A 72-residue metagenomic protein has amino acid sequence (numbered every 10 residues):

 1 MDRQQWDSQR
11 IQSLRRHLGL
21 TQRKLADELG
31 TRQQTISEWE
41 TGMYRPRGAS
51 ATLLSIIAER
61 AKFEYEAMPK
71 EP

Functional and structural regions predicted by a protein language model:
M1, A67-P72: Short intrinsically disordered terminal tails
M1-H17, S55: A short, Lys/Arg-rich alpha-helix, primarily the initiator
Q12, A26, S37-E38, R47 (+1 more regions): Key DNA-contacting residues within the recognition helix of helix-turn-helix
R16, G30, T41, E59: Residue-level detection of the helix-turn-helix DNA-binding "recognition helix"
G19-E38: Short alpha-helical DNA-recognition segment
R47-A67: DNA major-groove recognition helix of helix-turn-helix/homeodomain DNA-binding modules
